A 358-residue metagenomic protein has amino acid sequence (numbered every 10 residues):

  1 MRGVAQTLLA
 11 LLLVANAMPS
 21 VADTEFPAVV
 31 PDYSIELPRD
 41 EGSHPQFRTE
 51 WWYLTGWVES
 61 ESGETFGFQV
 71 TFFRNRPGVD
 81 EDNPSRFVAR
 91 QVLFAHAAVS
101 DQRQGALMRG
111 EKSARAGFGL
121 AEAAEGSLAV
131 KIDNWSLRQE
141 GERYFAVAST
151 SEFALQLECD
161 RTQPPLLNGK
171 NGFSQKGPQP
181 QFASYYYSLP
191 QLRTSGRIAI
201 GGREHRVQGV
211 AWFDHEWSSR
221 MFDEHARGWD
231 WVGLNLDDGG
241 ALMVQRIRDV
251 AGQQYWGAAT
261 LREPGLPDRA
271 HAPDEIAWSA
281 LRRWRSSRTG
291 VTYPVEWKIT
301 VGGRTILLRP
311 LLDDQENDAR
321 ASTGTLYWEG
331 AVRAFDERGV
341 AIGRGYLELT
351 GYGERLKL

Functional and structural regions predicted by a protein language model:
M1-L8: Bacterial N-terminal signal peptides that target proteins for export
A15-A17: N-terminal signal peptide c-region/cleavage motif recognized by signal peptidases
V21-L358: Structured soluble/peripheral alpha/beta segments that form catalytic or ligand/cofactor-binding pockets
